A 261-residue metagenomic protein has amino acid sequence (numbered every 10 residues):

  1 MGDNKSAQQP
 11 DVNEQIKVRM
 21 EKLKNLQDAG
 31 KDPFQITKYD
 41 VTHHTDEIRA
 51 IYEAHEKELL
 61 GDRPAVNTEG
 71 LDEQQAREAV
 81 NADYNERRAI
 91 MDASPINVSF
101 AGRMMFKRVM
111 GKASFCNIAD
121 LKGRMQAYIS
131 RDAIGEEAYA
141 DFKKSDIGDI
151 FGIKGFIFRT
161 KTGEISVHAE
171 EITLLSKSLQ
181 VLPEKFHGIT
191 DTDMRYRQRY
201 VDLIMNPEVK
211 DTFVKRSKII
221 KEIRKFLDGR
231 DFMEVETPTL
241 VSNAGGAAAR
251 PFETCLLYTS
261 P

Functional and structural regions predicted by a protein language model:
G2-D11: Extended, domain-scale alpha-helical bundle/helix-rich regions
P10, E14-V18, A133-I150, K154-R230 (+2 more regions): Extended, charge-rich, solvent-exposed interface segments
D11-N97: OB-fold nucleic-acid-binding modules
N97-M110: Structural detector for short beta-strands of small beta-barrel domains
A113-A133: OB-fold (S1/OB) nucleic-acid-binding surfaces
T237-T254: Beta-rich nucleic-acid/ligand-interaction surfaces
Y258-P261: Conserved small/polar residues in nucleotide/adenosyl-binding loops
